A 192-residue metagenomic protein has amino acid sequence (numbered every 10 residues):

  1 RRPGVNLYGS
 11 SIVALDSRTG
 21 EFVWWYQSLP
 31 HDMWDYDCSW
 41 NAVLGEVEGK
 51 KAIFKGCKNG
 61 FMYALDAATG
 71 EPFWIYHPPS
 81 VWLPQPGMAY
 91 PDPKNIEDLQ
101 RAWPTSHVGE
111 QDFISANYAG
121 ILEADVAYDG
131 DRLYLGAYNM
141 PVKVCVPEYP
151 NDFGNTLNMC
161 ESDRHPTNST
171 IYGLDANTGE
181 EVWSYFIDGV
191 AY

Functional and structural regions predicted by a protein language model:
R2-C38, V43-K51, F61-L122, A127-Y192: Extracytoplasmic/lumenal domain signature
